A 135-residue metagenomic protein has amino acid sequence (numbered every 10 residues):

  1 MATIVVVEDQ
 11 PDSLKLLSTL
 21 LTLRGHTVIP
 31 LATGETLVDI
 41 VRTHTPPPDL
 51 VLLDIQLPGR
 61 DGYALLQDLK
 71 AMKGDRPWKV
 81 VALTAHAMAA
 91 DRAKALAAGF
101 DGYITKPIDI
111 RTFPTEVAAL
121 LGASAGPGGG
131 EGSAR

Functional and structural regions predicted by a protein language model:
E8: Conserved acidic carboxylate
D12, T33, D61-Q67: Acidic catalytic/metal-coordinating carboxylates
K15-L23: Charged docking surfaces used in two-component/phosphorelay signaling
P30-L50: Acidic, metal-coordinating helix/loop segments flanking the phosphotransfer/catalytic sites of two-component signaling
D54, T84: Active-site residues of response regulator receiver
P58, M88: The feature encodes the CheY-like receiver
I108-V117: C-terminal output helix
